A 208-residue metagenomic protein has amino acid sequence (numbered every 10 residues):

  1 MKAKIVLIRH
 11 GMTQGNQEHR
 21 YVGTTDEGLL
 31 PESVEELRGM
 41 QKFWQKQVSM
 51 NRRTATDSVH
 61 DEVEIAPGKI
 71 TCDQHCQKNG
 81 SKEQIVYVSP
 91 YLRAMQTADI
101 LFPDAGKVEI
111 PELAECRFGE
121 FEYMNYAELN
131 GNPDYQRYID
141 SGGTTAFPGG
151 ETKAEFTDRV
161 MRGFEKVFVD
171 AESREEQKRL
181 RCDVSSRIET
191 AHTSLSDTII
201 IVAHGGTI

Functional and structural regions predicted by a protein language model:
M1-K4, E35, M40-S49, C116-A127 (+2 more regions): Acidic, low-complexity terminal tails and accessory targeting/binding regions of phosphate-metabolizing enzymes
A3-A105: Active-site-proximal alpha-helix that buttresses catalytic centers in soluble enzyme cores
I8, I110, V202: Generic enzyme active-site microenvironment
G15, M95, P103-D104, R162-I208: Active-site-adjacent alpha-helix immediately C-terminal to a catalytic or transition-state-stabilizing loop
D26, Y91, A114, H204-G205: Short beta->alpha junction loops/turns
P31, E35-K46, Q96-D99, A127 (+2 more regions): Replace "anionic and nucleotidyl ligands
V88-S89, D158, V202-A203: Short beta-strand scaffold positions
L101-R162: Phosphate-handling substructures
